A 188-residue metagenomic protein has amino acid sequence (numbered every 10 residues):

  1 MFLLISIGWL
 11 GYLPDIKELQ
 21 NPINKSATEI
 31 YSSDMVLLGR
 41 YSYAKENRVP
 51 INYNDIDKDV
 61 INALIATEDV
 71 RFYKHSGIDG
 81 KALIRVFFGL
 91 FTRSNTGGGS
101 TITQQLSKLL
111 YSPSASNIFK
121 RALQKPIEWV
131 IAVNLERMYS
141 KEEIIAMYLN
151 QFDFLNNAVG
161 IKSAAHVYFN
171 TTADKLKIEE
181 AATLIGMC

Functional and structural regions predicted by a protein language model:
M1-Y31: N-terminal type II signal-anchor transmembrane helix that functions as the membrane-insertion/stop-transfer segment
K25-A27, Y31-C188: Peptidoglycan glycan-strand catalytic modules in the bacterial/periplasmic cell-wall system
